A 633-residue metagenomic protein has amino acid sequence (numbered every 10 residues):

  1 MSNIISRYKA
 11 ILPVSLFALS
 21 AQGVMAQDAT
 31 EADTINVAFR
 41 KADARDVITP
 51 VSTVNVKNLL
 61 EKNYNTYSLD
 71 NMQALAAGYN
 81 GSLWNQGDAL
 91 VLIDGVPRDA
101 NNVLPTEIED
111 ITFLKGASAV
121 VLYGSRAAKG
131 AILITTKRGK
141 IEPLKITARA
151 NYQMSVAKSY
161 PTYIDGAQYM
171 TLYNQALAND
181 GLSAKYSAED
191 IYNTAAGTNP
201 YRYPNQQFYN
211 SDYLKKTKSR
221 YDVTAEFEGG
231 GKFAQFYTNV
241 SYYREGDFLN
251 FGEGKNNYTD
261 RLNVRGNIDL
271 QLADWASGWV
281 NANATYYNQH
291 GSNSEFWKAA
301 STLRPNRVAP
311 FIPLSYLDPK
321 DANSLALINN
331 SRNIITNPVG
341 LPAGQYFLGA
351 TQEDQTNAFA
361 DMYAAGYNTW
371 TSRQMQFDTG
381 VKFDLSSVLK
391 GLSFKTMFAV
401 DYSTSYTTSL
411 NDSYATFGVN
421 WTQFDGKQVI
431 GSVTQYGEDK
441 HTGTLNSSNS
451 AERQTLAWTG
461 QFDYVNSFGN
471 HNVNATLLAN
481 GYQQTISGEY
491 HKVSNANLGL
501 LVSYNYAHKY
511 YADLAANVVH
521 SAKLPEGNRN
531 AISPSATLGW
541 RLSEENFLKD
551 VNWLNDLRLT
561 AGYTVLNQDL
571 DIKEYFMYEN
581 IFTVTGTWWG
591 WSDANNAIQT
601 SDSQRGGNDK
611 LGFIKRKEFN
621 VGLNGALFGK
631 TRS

Functional and structural regions predicted by a protein language model:
S2-L19, G23-L90, V96-T106, T112 (+4 more regions): Membrane-proximal, glycine/serine-rich, low-complexity loop/turn segments characteristic of large bacterial
I108, K129, D222, R616-N620 (+1 more regions): Active-site lining segments that contact anionic ligands and/or coordinate catalytic metals
S155-T162, A167, Y406-A415, T422: Short, solvent-exposed beta-strand-terminating loops
Q168, G181-Y186, F417, W421 (+2 more regions): Short, 15-30-residue, compositionally biased linear elements with alpha-helical propensity or flexible coil
Y169-T171, A300-R304, D412-V419, S535-T537: Short, intrinsically disordered/low-complexity patches at protein termini and at juxtamembrane boundaries
N267-A276, A282-Y286, D318-N411, N420-S633: Extracellular/periplasmic, surface-exposed regions of secreted and cell-surface proteins
